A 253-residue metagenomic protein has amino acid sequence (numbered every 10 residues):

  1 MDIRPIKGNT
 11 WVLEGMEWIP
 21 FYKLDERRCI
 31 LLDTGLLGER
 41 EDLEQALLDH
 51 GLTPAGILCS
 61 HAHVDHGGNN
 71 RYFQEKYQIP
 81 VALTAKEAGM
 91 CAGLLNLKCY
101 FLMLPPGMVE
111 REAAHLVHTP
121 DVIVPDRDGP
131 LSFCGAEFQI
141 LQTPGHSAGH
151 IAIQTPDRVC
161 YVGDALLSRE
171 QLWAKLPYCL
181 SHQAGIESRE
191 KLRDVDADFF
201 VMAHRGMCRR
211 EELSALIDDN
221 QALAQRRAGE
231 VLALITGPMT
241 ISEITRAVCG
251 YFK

Functional and structural regions predicted by a protein language model:
M1-H50, A152-G163: Conserved beta-strand hairpin/beta-sheet module of binuclear metal-dependent hydrolase folds, prominently
N9, Y22, D33, H61 (+8 more regions): Divalent metal-coordination and catalytic microenvironments
L13-G15, V124-P125, T143-S147: A short catalytic or substrate-binding loop motif that flags glycine-/basic-rich loops and adjacent residues that bind
L37, E137-P144, A148-Q225: Metallo-beta-lactamase
G38-E41, Q45-L131: Active-site HxH/HxHxD metal-binding segment of metal-dependent hydrolases
R226-L234: Pre-recognition alpha-helix immediately N-terminal to the DNA-recognition helix within helix-turn-helix or winged-helix
A233-A247: Short capping segments at the starts of secondary-structure elements
G250-K253: Short, positively charged loop/turn segments that connect secondary-structure elements
